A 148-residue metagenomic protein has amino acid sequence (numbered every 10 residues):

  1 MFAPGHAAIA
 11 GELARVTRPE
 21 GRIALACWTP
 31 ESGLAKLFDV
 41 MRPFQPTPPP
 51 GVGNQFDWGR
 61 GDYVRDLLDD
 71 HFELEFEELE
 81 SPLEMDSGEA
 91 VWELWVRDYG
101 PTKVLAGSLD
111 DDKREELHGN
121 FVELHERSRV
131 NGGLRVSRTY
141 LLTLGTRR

Functional and structural regions predicted by a protein language model:
M1-G5: A short His-aromatic
A7-A8, A14-S87, A106, D110: Conserved catalytic/acceptor-binding region of the Class I
Q55-R148: Conserved Class I S-adenosyl-L-methionine
